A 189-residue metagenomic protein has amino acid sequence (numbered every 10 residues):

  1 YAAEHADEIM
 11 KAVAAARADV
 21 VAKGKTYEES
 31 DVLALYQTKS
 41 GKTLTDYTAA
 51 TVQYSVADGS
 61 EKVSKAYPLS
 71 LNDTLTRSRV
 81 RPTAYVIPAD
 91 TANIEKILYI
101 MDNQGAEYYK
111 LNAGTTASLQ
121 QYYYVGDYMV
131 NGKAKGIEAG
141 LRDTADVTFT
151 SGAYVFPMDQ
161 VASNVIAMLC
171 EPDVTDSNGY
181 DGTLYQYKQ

Functional and structural regions predicted by a protein language model:
Y1-L119: Hard-cation-handling environments
I87, L98-N103, Y109-Q189: Catalytic centers of hydrolytic enzymes
